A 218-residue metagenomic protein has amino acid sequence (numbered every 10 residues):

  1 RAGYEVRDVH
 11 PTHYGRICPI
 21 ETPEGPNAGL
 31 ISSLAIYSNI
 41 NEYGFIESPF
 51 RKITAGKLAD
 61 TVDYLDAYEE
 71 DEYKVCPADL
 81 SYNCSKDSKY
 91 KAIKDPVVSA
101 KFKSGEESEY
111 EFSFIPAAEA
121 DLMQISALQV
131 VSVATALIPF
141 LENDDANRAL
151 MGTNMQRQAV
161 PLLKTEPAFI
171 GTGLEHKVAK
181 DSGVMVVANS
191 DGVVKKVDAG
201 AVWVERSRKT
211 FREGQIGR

Functional and structural regions predicted by a protein language model:
R1-E21, S33-A35, F45-R218: Long, charge-dense accessory insertions within large macromolecular proteins
S38: Conserved actuator
